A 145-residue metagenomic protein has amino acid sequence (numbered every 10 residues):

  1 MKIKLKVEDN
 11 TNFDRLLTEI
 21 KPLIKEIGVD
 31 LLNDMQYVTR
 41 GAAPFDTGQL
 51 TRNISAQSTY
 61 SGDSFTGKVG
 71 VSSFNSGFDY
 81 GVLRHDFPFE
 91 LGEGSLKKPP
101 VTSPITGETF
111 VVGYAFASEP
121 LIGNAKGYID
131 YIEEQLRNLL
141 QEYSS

Functional and structural regions predicted by a protein language model:
M1, D9, M35, T39-G41 (+2 more regions): Sparse, context-dependent recognition of short Cys/His-centered cofactor- or disulfide-binding micro-motifs
M1-T18: N-terminal, Lys/Arg- and Ser/Thr-rich interaction peptides
K2, P22, F45-S145: Charged, low-complexity interaction tracts
L16, L23-T39, V69, Y128: Non-globular disordered terminal and juxtamembrane segments underlying protein topogenesis/assembly
